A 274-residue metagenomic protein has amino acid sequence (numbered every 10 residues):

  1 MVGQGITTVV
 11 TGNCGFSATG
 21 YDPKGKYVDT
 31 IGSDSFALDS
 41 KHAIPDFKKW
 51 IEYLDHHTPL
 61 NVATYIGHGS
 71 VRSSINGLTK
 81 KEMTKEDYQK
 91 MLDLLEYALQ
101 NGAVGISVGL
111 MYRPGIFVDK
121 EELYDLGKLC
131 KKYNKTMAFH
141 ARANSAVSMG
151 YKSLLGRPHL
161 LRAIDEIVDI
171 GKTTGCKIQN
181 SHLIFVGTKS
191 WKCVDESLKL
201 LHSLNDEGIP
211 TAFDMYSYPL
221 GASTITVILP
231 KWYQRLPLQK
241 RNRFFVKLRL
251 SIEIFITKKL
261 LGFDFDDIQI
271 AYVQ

Functional and structural regions predicted by a protein language model:
M1-G105, N134-K135, I209: Divalent-metal coordination cores built from histidine and acidic residues
G3, K48, K85-E96, Q100 (+4 more regions): Amphipathic, non-transmembrane alpha-helical secondary structure
V10-T11, V108, A146, L220: Generic hydrophobic alpha-helical membrane-span motif
F16-G20, S145, P219-G221: Short gly/pro/ser/thr-enriched loop/turn and capping motifs at secondary-structure boundaries
P23-V28, G32, T79, E121-Y124 (+4 more regions): Short low-complexity, flexible loop/linker segments enriched in glycine and/or proline with clustered acidic
D39, G115, G156, K189-S190: Glycine- and other small-residue-rich loops at beta-strand/loop junctions that grip anionic moieties
L54, T58-I75, E82-K85, L94-Y112 (+3 more regions): Active-site neighborhoods of metal-dependent hydrolases
V104-A163: Divalent metal-binding pocket/active-site signature
